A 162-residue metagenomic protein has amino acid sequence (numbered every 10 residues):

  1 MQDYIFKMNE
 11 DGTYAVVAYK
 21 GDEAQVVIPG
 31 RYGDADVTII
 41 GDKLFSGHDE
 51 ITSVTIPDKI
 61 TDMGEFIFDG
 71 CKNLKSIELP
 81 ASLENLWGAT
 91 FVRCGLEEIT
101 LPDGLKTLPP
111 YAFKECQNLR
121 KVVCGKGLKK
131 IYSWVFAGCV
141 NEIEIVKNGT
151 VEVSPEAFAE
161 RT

Functional and structural regions predicted by a protein language model:
M1-G12, G21-T38, D49-D62, K72-N85 (+4 more regions): Structural signature of tandem-repeat unit edges
V16, G41-L44, G64-I67, W87-T90 (+3 more regions): Consensus positions within tandem repeat domains that build extended binding/scaffold surfaces
